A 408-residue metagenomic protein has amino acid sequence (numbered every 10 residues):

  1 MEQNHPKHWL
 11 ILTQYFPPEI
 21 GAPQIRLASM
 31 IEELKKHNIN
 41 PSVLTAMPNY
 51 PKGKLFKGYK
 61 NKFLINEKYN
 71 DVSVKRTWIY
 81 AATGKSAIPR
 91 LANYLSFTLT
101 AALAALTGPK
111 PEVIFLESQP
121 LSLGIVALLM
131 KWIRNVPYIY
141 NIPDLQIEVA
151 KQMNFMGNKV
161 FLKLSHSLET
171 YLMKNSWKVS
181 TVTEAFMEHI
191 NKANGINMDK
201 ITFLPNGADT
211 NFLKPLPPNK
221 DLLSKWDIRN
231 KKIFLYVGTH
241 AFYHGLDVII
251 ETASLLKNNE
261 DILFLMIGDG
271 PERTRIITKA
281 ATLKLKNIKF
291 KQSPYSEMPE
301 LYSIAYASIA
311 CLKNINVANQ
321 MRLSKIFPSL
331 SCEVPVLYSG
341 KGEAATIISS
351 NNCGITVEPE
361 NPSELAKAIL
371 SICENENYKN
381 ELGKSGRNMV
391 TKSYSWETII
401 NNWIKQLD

Functional and structural regions predicted by a protein language model:
M1-E67, E397: N-terminal subdomain of nucleotide-sugar transferases
A102, S122-I125, L129-I133, K159-T181: Membrane-proximal helix-turn-helix segments that form the acceptor-binding/catalytic region of lipid-linked
W177, Y302-N319, V334: Acidic donor-binding loop of glycosyltransferase active sites
A185, G207: Carbohydrate-associated surface elements
I228-H244, I250-A253, L265, G383: Conserved donor-binding/catalytic core segment of Leloir-type glycosyltransferases
L265-G268, R273-E300: Nucleotide-activated donor-binding/catalytic signature segment of Leloir-type glycosyltransferases, i.e., the conserved
A345-L370, Y378: Change "using UDP/GDP/dTDP sugars" to "using nucleotide sugars
E364, S371, Y378-K392, K405: A short, well-ordered alpha-helix in the C-terminal region of glycosyltransferases
